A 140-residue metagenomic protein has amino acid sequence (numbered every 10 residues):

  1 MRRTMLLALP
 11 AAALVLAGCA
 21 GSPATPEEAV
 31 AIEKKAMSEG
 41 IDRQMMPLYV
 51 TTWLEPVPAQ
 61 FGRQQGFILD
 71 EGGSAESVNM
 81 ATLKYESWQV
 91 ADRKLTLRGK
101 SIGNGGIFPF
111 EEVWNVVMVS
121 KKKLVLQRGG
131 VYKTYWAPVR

Functional and structural regions predicted by a protein language model:
M1-A17: Sec-dependent bacterial lipoprotein signal peptides
C19-R140: Lipid interaction determinants
